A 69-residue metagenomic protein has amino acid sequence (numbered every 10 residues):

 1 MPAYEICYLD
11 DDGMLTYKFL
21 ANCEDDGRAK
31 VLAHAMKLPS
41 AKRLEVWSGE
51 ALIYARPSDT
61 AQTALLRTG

Functional and structural regions predicted by a protein language model:
M1-T16: Short aromatic-glycine-(Arg/Gly/Cys) micro-motifs in beta-strand/loop hairpins
M14-E24: A short, exposed loop/beta-hairpin motif centered on an aromatic-Gly-Thr core
E24-R43: A short, charged, amphipathic alpha-helix used as a generic interaction element across diverse proteins
L38-G69: Short, mixed-charge low-complexity intrinsically disordered segments
